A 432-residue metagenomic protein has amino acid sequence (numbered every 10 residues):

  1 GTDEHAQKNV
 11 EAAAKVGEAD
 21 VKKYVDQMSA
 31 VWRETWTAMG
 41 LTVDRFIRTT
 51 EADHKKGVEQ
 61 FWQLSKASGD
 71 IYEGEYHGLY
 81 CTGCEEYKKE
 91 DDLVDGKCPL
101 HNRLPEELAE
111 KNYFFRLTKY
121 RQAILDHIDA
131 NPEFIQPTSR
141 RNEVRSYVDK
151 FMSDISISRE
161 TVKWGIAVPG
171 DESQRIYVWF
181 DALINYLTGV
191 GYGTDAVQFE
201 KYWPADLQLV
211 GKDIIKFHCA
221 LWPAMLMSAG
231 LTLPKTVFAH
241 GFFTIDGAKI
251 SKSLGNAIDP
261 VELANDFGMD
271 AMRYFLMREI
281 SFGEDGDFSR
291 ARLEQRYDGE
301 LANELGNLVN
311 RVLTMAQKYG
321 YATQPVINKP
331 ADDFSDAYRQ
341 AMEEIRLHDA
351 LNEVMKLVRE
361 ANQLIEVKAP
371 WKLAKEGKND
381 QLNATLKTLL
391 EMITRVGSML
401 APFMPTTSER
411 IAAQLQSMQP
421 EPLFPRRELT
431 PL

Functional and structural regions predicted by a protein language model:
G1, G74-L79, K89-H101, Q340 (+2 more regions): Basic, alpha-helical terminal appendages of large translation-related enzymes
G1-E133: N-terminal, positively charged nucleic-acid-binding surface of large information/translation enzymes
H5, L79-C84, G241-F243, R292-L293 (+2 more regions): A glycine-rich phosphate-binding loop feature that marks nucleotide/adenosyl-phosphate handling sites
V21, P137-R140, E294, L301 (+5 more regions): Residue-level recognition of alpha-helical structural elements
S29, W36, R121, A302 (+5 more regions): Hydrophobic faces of stable alpha-helices that mediate helix-helix packing
R48, D53-Q60, L64, H101-L104 (+3 more regions): Structured secondary-structure scaffolds
D285-R290, D332-Q340: Short, charged/polar, low-complexity loop and linker segments that flank or interrupt alpha-helical bundles
T314-K329, H348-E353, I365-K375: Short acidic alpha-helical/loop segments enriched in Asp/Glu that coordinate divalent cations
